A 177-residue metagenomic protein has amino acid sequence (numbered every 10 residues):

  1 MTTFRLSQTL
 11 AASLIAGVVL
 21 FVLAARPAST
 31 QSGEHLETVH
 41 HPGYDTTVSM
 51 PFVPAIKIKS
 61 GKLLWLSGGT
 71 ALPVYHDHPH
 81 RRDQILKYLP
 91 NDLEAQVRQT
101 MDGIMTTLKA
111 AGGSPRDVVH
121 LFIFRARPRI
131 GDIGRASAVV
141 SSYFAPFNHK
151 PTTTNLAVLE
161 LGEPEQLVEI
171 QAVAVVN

Functional and structural regions predicted by a protein language model:
M1-L14: Bacterial N-terminal signal peptides that target proteins for export
I15-D102, T106-F122, A126-N177: N-terminal presequence-like segments and the immediate start of the first folded domain
